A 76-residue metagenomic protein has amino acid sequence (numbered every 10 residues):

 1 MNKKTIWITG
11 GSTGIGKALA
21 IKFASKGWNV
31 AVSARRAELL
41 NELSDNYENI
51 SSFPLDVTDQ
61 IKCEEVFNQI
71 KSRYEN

Functional and structural regions predicted by a protein language model:
T5-I8, N76: Conserved hydrophobic beta-strands of the Rossmann-like cofactor-binding core in SDR/related NAD(P)H-dependent
G10-G14: Conserved glycine-rich cofactor-binding loop
F23: Aromatic pocket-lining residues of Rossmann-like dinucleotide-binding sites
K26-L43: Conserved glycine-rich Rossmann-like NAD(P)H-binding loop of the short-chain dehydrogenase/reductase
L55-V66: The beta1-alpha1 cofactor-binding region of Rossmann-like NAD(H)/NADP(H)-dependent oxidoreductases
Q69-N76: A glycine-rich helix->loop->beta "capping" turn within Rossmann-like NAD(P)(H)-dependent oxidoreductase domains
